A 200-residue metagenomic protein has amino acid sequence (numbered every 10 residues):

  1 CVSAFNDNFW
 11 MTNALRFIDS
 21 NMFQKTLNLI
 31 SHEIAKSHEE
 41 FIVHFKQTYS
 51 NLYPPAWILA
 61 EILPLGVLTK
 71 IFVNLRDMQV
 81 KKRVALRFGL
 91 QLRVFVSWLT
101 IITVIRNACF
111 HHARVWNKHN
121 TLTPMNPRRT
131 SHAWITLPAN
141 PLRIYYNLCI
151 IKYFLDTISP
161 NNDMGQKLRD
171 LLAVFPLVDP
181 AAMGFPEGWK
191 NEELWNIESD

Functional and structural regions predicted by a protein language model:
C1-D200: Long, contiguous internal "core" modules enriched in hydrophobic/ aromatic residues
